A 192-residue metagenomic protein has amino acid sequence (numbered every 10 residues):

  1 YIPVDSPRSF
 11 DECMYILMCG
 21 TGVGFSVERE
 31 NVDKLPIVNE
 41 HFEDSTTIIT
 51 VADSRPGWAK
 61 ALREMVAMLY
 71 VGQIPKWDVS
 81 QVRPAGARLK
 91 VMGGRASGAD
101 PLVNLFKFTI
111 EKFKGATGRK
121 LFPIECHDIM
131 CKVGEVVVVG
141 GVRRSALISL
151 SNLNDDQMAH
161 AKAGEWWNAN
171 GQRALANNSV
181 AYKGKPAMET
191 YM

Functional and structural regions predicted by a protein language model:
Y1-M192: Extended catalytic cores of very large enzyme megasubunits
